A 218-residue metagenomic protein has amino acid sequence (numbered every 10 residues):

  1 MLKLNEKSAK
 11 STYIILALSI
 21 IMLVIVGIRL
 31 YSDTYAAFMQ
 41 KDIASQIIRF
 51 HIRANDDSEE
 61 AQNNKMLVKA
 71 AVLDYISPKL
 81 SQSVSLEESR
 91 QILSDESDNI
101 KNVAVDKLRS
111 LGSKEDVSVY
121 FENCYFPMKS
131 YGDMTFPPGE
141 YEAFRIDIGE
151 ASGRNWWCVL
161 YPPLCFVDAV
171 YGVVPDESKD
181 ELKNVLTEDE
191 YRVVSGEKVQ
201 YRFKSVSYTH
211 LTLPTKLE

Functional and structural regions predicted by a protein language model:
M1-K7: N-terminal Lys/Arg-rich, disordered targeting/topogenic segments
I14-R29: Hydrophobic membrane-insertion alpha-helices, especially the h-region of bacterial N-terminal signal peptides
R29-D42: Aromatic-capped interface at the extracytoplasmic side of an N-terminal signal-anchor transmembrane helix
Q46-S97: Early exported N-terminus immediately downstream of N-terminal targeting peptides
I47-R53, D116-Y120, A143-D147, W157-V159 (+1 more regions): Soluble periplasmic/extracytoplasmic beta-strand elements of cell-envelope proteins
L86-M128: Amphipathic, coiled-coil-like alpha-helical scaffolding segments used for oligomerization/assembly
D133-V199: Soluble extracytoplasmic domains of inner/organellar membrane proteins
T209-T215: Conserved small/polar residues in nucleotide/adenosyl-binding loops
